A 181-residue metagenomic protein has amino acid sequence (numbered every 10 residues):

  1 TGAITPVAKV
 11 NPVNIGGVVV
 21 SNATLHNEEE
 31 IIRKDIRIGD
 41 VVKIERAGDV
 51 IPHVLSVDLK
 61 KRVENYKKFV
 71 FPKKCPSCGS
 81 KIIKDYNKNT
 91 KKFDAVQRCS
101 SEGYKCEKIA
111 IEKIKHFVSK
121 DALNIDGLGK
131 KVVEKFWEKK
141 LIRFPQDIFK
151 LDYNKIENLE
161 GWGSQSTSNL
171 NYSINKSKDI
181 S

Functional and structural regions predicted by a protein language model:
T1-S181: RNA/tRNA-interacting regions in translation and RNA-turnover enzymes
